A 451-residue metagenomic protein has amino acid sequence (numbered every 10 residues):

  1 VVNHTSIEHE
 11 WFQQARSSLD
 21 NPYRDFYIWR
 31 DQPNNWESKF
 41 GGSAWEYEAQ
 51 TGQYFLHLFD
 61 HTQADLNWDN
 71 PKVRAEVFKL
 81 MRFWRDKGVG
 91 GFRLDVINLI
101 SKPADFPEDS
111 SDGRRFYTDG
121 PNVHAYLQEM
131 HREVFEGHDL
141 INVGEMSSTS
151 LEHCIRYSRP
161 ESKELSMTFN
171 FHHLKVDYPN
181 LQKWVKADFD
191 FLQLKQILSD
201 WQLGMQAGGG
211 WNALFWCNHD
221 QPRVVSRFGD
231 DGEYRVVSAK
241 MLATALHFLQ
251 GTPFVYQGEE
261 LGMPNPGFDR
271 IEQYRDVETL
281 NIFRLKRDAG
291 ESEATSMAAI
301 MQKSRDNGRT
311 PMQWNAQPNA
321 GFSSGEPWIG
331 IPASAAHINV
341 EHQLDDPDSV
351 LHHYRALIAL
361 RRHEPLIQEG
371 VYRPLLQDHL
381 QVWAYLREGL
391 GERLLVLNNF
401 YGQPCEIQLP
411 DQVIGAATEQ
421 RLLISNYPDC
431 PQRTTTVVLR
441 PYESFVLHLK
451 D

Functional and structural regions predicted by a protein language model:
V1-R82, D86, L99-S150, R156-P160 (+1 more regions): Acidic/aromatic-lined carbohydrate-recognition and catalytic surfaces of CAZymes acting on diverse glycans
Y54-D69, D220-R227, I331-H342: Short glycine/proline-rich turn/loop motifs
D60, K163, D306, L439-P441: A short, structural micro-pattern
V96: Residues that line or immediately flank small-molecule/substrate-binding pockets and catalytic motifs
A125-I141, M146-S148, R156-H172, V176-P179 (+5 more regions): Loop/helix patches that line or flank the sugar-binding groove of alpha-linked glycan CAZymes
P404-Y427: Beta-strand-rich binding/interaction modules
P431-D451: C-terminal beta-strand-rich structural cap/linker in extracellular carbohydrate-active enzymes
